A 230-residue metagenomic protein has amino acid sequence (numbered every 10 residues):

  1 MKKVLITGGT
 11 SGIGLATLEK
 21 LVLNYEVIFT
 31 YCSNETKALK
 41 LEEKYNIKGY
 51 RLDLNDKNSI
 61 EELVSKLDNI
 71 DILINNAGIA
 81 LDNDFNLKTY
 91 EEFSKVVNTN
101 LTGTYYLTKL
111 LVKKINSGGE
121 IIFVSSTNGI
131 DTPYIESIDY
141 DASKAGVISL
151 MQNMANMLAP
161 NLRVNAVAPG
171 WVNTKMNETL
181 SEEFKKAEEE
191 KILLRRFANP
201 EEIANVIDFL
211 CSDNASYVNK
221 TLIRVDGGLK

Functional and structural regions predicted by a protein language model:
T10-S11: Conserved glycine-rich cofactor-binding loop
N24-L39: Conserved glycine-rich Rossmann-like NAD(P)H-binding loop of the short-chain dehydrogenase/reductase
D68, R196-V225: C-terminal substrate-recognition "lid" of short-chain dehydrogenase/reductases
D84-F85, T89-V97, N177, F184 (+1 more regions): Substrate-binding pocket helix/loop in short-chain dehydrogenase/reductase
T108, S143, M151: Active-site helix of classical SDR
S126: Residue(s) in the substrate-gating loop at a strand-loop-helix junction that position the organic substrate next
A159-R163, V218-K220: Short, small/polar-rich loop/turn modules that mediate ligand/substrate recognition or access, typified
